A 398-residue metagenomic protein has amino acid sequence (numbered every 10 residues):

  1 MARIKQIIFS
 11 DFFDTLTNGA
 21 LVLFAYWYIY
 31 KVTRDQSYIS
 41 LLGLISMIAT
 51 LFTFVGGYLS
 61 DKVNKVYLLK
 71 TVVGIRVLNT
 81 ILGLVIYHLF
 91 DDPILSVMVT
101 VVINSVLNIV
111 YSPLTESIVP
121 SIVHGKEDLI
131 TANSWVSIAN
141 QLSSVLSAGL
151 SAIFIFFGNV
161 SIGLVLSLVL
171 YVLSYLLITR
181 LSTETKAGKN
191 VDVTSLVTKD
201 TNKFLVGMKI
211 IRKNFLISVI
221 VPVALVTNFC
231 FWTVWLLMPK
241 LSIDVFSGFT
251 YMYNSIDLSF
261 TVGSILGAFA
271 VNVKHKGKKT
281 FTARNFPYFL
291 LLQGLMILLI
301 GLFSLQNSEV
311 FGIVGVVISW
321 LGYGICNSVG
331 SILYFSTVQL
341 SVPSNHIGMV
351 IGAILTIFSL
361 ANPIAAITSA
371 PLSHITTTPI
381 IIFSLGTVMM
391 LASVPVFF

Functional and structural regions predicted by a protein language model:
M1-I4, E184-P222: Juxtamembrane intracellular "pre-TM" segments in multi-pass secondary transporters
Q6-V22, I45-Y58, N64-V77, S96-I155 (+5 more regions): Substrate-agnostic recognition of the 12-TM MFS/MFS-like secondary transporter fold
I8, Q36, S40, I94-V102 (+3 more regions): The feature captures the transmembrane alpha-helix scaffold of multi-pass secondary transporters
F24-A49: Extracellular/periplasmic helix-loop-helix junction of adjacent transmembrane segments in MFS-like secondary
Y26-V32, L84, H88-L89, L146-L166 (+2 more regions): Transmembrane alpha-helix termini and helix-breaking/packing motifs in multi-pass membrane transporters
V66, V72-I75, L82, I243-F398: C-terminal transmembrane bundle of multi-pass solute transporters/carriers
V160-I162, M208-A268: A single, central transmembrane helix in multi-pass transporters
L164, L168-S195, F397-F398: Helix-loop junctions on the cytosolic side of multi-pass membrane transporters, especially the intracellular loop
